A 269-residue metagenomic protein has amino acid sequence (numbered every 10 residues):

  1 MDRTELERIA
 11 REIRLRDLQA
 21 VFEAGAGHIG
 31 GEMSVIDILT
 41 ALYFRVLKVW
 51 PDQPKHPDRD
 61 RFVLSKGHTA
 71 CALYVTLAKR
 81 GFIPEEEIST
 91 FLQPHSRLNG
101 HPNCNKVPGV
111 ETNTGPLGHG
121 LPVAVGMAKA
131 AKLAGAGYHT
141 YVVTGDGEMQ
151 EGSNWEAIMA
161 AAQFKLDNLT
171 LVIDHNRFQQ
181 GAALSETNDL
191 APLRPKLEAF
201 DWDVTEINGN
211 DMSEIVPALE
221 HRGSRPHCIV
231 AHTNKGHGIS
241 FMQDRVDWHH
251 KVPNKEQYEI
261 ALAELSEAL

Functional and structural regions predicted by a protein language model:
I9-A26, D174-R177: N-terminal capping segment at the start of a domain
D17-A20, E32-Q163: Cofactor-binding active-site loop characterized by glycine-rich and histidine/acidic residues
D60-F62, Y138-V142, L169, S224-T233: Generic beta-sheet signal
Y74-V75, N103, S153-W155, G181-S185 (+1 more regions): Short acidic, glycine/serine/threonine-rich loops at helix termini
A136, S185-I215, S266: Conserved thiamine diphosphate
E151-N176, P226-H232: A short alpha/beta connector and helix-capping loop motif
Q163-D189, L193-K196, E206: A short, conserved beta-to-alpha structural element at the edge of catalytic cores that scaffolds binding
M212-L269: Glycine/aspartate-rich loop-and-adjacent alpha/beta segment that forms the canonical ThDP
